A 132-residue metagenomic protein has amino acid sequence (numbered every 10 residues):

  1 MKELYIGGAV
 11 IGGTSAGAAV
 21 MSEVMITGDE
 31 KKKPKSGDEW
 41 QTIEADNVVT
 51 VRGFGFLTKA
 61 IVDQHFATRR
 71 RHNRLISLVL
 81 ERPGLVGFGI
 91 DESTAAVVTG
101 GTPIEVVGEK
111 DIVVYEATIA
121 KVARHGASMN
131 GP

Functional and structural regions predicted by a protein language model:
M1: Active-site or ligand-binding cleft "flap/edge" segments
L4-V24: Catalytic nucleophile loop
M25-T27, K31-P132: C-terminal and late-domain segments of enzyme folds
